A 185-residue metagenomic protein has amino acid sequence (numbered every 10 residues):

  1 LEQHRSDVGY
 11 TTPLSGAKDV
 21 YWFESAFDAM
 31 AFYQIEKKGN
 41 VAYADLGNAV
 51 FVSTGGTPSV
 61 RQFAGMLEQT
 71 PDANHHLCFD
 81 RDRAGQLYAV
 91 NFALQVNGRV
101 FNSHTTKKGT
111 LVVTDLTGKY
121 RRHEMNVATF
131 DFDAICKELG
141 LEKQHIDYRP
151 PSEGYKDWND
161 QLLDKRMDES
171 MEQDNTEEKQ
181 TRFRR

Functional and structural regions predicted by a protein language model:
L1-K18: Glycine-/acidic-rich phosphate or pyrophosphate-binding loops and their flanking alpha/beta elements
E2-H4, W22, L46: Generic alpha-helix initiation/capping and coil-helix boundary signal
G16-V20, N74-H75: Short active-site oxyanion
D28: Conserved Rossmann-like nucleotide-cofactor binding loop
E36-R185: TOPRIM fold recognition
